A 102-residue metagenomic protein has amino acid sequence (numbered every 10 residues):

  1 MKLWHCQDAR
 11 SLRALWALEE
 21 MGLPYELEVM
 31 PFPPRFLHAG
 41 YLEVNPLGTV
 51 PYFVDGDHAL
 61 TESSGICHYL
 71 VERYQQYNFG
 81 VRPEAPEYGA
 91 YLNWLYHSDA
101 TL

Functional and structural regions predicted by a protein language model:
M1-L102: GST-like domain detector, emphasizing the conserved glutathione-binding G-site in the N-terminal thioredoxin-like
